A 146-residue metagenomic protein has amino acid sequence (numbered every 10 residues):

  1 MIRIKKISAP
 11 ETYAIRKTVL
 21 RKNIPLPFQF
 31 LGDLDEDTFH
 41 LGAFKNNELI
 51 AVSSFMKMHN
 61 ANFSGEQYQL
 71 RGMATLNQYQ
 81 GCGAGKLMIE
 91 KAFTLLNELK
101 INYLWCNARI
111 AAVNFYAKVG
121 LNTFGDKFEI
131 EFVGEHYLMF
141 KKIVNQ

Functional and structural regions predicted by a protein language model:
M1-T12: A short beta-loop-alpha structural element at the N-terminal edge of CoA-dependent acyl/N-acetyltransferase catalytic
R16, Y116, L121: Conserved active-site tyrosine of GNAT-family acetyltransferases
R16-N46, I50: Active-site rim helix/loop that mediates acceptor-substrate recognition in acyltransferases
G42, E48-M58, Q69-A74: Conserved beta-strand in the GNAT
M58-L70, Q80, F132-E135: A conserved beta-turn-beta hairpin within the catalytic core of GNAT-like acetyltransferases that forms part
Y79, G83-K91: Conserved acetyl-CoA pyrophosphate-binding loop and the N-cap/start of the following alpha-helix in GNAT-like
I89, L96-R109: Conserved GNAT acetyl-CoA-binding A-motif
N107, N122-L138: Conserved catalytic-core motifs of GNAT/GCN5-like acyltransferases
